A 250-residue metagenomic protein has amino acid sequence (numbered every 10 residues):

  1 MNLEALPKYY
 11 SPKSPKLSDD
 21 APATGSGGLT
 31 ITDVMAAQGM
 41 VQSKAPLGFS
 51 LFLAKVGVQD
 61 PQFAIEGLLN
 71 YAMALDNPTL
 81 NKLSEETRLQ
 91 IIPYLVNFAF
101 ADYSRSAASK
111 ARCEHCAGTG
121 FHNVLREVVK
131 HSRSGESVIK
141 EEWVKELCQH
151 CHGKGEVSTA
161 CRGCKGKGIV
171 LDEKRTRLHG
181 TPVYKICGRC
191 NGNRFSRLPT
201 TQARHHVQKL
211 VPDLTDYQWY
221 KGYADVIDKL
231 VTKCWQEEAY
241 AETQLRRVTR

Functional and structural regions predicted by a protein language model:
M1-K130: N-terminal alpha-helical interaction blocks
S109-R112, V144-L147, V157, V183-I186: Short metal-coordination and nucleic-acid-contact micro-motifs, chiefly zinc-binding Cys/His arrays
A117-G120, H152-G155, K165-G168, N191-R194: Cys/His-coordinated zinc-binding microdomains
H122-L125, V157-S158, V170-L171, S196-P199: Short, non-ligating residues that shape and space the ligands of small metal-coordination modules and catalytic
K130-V138, E142-H150: Eukaryote-skewed repeat-based solenoidal scaffolds used as protein-protein interaction platforms, primarily
G135-E141, K174-P182: Short linker/helix segments within small regulatory modules
R162-K165, K174-T176: Short helix-loop boundary/capping segments
I186-C187, F195-R250: Alpha-helical oligomerization segments
